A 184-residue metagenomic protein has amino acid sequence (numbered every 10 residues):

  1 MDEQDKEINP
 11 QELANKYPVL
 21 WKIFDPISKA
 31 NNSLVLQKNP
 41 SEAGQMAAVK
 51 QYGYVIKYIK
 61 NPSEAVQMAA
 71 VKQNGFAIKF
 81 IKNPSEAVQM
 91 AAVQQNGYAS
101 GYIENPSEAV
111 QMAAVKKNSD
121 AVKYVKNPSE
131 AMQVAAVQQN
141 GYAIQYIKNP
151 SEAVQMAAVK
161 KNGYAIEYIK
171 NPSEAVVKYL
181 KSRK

Functional and structural regions predicted by a protein language model:
D2-K184: Non-catalytic tandem-repeat scaffold regions and their flanking low-complexity/translocation tails
